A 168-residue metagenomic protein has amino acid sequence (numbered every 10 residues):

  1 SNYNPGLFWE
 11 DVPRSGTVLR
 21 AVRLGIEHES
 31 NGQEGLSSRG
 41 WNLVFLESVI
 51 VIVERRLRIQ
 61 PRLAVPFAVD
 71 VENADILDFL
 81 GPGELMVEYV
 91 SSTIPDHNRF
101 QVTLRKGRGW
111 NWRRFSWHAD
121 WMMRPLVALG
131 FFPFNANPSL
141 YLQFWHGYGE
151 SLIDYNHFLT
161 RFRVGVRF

Functional and structural regions predicted by a protein language model:
S1-H118, L140, F144-Y148, D154-L159: Outer-membrane pore/translocation modules
P13-G16, V127-F132: Alpha-helix termini
L36, F132-P133: Primarily recognizes Gram-negative and organellar outer-membrane beta-barrels
S116-R124, L129-G130: Acidic/His-leaning functional-site neighborhoods
P133-A136, F158: A structural signal for short secondary-structure junctions
T160-F168: Short secondary-structure subsegments characteristic of cysteine-rich extracellular domains
